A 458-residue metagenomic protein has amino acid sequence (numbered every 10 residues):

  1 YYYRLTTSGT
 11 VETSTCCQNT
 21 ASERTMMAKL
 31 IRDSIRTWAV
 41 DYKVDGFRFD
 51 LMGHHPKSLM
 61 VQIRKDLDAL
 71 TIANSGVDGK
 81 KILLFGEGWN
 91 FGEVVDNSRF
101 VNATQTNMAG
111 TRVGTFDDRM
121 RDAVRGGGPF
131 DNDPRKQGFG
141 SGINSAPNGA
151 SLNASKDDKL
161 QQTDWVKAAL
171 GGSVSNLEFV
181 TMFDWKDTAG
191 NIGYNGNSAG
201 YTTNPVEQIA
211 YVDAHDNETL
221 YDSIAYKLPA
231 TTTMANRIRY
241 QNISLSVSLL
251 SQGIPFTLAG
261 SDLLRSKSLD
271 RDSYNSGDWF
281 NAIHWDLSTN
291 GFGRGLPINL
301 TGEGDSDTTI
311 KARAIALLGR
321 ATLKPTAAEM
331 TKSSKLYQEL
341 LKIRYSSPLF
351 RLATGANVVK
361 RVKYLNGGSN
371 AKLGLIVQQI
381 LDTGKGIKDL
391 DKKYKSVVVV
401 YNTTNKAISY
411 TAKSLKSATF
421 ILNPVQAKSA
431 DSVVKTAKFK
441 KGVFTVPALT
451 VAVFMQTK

Functional and structural regions predicted by a protein language model:
Y1-Q18, K156-A189, G200-A235: Glycan-binding loop/region signatures in secreted carbohydrate-active enzymes
Y1-V94: Active-site neighborhood of glycoside hydrolase catalytic domains
W38, Y42-D50, L250-G253, Y401-T403 (+1 more regions): Conserved beta-strand->loop/alpha-helix structural units within folded catalytic cores of enzymes with alpha/beta
L51-Y201, S261-K311, K413-S414: Active-site-proximal helices and loops of the catalytic beta/alpha 8
I192-V398, T403-S409: Loop/helix patches that line or flank the sugar-binding groove of alpha-linked glycan CAZymes
A407-Q426: Beta-strand-rich binding/interaction modules
N423-F439: Solvent-exposed beta-strand/loop surfaces of large extracellular or lumenal domains
T436-K458: C-terminal beta-strand-rich structural cap/linker in extracellular carbohydrate-active enzymes
